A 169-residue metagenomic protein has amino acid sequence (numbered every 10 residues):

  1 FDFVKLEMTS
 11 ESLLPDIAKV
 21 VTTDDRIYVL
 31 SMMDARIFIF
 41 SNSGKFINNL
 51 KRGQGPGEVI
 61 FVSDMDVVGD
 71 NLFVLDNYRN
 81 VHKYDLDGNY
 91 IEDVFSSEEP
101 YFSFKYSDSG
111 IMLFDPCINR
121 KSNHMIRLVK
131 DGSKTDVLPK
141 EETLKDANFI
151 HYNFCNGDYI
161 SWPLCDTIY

Functional and structural regions predicted by a protein language model:
F1-E11, F38-K51, N80-S96, S122-L144 (+1 more regions): Surface-exposed loop/turn elements that mediate protein-protein interactions on large endomembrane-trafficking
L6-K19, R36, K45-G69, D76: Blade-loop segments of beta-propeller domains
D16-K19, V59-D64, E99-S107, L144-Y152: Repeated scaffold domains used in trafficking and secretory/extracellular systems, primarily beta-propellers
V20-T22, R26-F40, M65-V67, F73-D76 (+2 more regions): Contiguous, function-dense segments enriched for cysteine-driven chemistry and partner/ligand-binding capacity
R26-S31, N71-D76, S109-N119, N153-Y169: Short beta-strand elements that form the blades of beta-propeller/WD-repeat-like and other beta-sheet-rich scaffold
D76, L86, S96-I118, H124-M125: Internal, well-ordered alpha/beta segment that forms a basic, Gly-enriched binding/recognition surface
F114, N123, D136-V137, F149-Y152: Non-catalytic, conformational "gating/processing" segments within enzyme and secreted inhibitor domains
